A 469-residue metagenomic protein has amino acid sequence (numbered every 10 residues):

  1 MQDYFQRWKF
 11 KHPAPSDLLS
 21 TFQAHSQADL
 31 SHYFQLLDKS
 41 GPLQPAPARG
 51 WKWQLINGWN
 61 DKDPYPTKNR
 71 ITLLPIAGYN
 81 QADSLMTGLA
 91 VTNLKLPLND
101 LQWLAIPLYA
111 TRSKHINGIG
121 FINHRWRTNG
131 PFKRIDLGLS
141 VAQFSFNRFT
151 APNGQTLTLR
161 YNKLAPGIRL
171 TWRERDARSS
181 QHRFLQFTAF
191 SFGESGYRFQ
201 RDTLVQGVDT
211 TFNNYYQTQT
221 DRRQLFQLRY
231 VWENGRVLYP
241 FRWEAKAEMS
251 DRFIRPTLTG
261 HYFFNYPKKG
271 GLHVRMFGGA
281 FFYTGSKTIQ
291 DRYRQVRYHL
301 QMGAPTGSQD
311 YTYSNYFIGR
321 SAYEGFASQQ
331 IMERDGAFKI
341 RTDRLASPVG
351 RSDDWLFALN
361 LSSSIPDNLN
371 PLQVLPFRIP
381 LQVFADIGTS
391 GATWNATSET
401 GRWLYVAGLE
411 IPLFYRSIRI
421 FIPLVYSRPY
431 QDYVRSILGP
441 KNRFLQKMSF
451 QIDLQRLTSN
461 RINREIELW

Functional and structural regions predicted by a protein language model:
M1-P47: Amphipathic alpha-helical substructures
S31-R134, E174-R178, R198-Y239, T342-W355 (+3 more regions): Outer-membrane beta-barrel initiation region
L73, L101-A105, K133-L139, Q181-F187 (+8 more regions): Transmembrane beta-strands of outer-membrane beta-barrel proteins
A77, N117-I119, R134-T156, A165-R169 (+4 more regions): C-terminal outer-membrane beta-barrel translocator/porin domains of Gram-negative envelope proteins and their
A77-D83, N93-K95, P107-S113, W126 (+13 more regions): Transmembrane beta-strands of outer-membrane beta-barrel pores
A105-R127, T397-S417, F421, R428-D432 (+1 more regions): Strand-loop-strand
R198-T203, T210, N214-T218, G271 (+6 more regions): Outer-membrane beta-barrel transmembrane domain signature
Y415, P440-W469: Outer-membrane beta-barrel "beta-signal"
